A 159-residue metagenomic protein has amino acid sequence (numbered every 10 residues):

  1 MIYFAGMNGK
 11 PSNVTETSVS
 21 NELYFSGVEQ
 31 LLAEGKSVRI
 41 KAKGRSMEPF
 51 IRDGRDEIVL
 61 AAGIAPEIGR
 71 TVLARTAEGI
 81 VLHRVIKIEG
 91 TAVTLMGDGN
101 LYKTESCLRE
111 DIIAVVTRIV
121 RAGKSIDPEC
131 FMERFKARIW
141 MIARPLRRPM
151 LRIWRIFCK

Functional and structural regions predicted by a protein language model:
M1-K159: Extended hydrophobic leader/signal-anchor segments used for secretion and membrane insertion
